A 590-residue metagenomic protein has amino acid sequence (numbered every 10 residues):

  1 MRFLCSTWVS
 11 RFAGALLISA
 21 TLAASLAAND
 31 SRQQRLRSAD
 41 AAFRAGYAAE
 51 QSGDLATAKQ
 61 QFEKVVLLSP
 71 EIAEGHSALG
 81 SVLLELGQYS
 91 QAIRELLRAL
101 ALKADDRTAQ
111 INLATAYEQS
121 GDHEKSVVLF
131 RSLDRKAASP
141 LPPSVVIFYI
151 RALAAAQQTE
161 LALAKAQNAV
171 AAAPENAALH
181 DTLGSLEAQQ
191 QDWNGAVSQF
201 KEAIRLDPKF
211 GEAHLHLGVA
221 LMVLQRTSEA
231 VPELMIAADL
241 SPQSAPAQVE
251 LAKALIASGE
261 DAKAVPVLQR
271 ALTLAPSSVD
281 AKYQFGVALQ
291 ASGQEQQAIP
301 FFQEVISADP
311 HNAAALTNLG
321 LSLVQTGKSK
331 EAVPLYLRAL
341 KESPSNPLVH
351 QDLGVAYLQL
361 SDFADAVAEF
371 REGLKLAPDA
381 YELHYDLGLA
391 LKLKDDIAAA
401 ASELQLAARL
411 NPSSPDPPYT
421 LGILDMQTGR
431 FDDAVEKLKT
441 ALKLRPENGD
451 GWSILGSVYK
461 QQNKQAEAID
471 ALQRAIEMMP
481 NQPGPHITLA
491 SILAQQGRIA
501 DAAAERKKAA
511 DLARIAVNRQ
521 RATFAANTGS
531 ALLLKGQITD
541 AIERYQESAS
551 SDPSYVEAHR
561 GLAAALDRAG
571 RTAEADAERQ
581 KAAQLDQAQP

Functional and structural regions predicted by a protein language model:
A13-A23: Bacterial N-terminal signal peptides
R32, A39, A73-E74, R107-T108 (+14 more regions): Helix-start (N-cap) detector for alpha-helical repeat units in TPR-like alpha-solenoids, especially tetratricopeptide
R37-L68, R151, A155, S185 (+4 more regions): Alpha-helical segment of the N-proximal tetratricopeptide repeat
S52-K64, E85-R98, S120-S132, A154-N168 (+12 more regions): Structural signature of tandem alpha-helical TPR/SEL1-like repeats, specifically the intra-repeat loop/turn
L68, L102, R135-P140, A172 (+12 more regions): Structural marker of alpha-solenoid helical repeat scaffolds
V82, A116, A152, L186 (+13 more regions): TPR/TPR-like alpha-solenoid repeats
